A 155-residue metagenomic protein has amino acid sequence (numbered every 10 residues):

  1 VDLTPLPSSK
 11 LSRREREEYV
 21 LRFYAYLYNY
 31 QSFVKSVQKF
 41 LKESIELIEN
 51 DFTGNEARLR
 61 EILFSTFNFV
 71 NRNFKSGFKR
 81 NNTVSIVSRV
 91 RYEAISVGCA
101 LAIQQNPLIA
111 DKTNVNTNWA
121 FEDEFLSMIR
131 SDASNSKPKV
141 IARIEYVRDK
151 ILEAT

Functional and structural regions predicted by a protein language model:
V1-T155: Flexible coil/loop and intrinsically disordered segments
